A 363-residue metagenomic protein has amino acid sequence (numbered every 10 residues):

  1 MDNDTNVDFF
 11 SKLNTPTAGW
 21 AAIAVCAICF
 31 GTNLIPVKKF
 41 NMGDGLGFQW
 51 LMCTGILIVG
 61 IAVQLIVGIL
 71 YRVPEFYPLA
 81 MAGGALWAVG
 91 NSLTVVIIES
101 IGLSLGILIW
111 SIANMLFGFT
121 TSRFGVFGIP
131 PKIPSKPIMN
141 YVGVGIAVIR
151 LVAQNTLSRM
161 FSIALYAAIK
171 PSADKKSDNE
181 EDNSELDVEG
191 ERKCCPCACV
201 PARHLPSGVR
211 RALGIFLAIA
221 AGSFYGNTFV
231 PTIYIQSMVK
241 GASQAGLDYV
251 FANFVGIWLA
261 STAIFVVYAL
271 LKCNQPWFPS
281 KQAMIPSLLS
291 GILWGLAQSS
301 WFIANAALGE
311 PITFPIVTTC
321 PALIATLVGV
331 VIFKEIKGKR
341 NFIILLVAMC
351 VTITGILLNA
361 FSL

Functional and structural regions predicted by a protein language model:
M1-L363: Polytopic alpha-helical membrane proteins, predominantly small-molecule transporters/carriers
